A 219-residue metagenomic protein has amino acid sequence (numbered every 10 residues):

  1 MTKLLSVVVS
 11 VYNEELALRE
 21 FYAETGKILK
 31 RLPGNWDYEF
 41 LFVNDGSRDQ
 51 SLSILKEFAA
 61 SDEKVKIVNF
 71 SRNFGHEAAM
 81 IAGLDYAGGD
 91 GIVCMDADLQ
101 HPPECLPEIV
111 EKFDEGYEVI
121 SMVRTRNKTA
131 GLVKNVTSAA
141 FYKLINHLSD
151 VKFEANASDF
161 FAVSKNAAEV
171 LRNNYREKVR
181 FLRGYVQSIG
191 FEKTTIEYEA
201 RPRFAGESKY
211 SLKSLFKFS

Functional and structural regions predicted by a protein language model:
M1-A130: Structured catalytic core of nucleotide-sugar glycosyltransferases
K66, F70-R72, H76-Y86, P103-L182 (+2 more regions): Acceptor/aglycone-binding surface of glycosyltransferases and processive sugar-polymer synthases
V186-I189: Long beta-sheet-rich domains in secretory-pathway and surface-associated proteins
T194-I196: Conserved alpha/beta core of the MobA/IspD/sugar-nucleotide pyrophosphorylase nucleotidyltransferase superfamily
